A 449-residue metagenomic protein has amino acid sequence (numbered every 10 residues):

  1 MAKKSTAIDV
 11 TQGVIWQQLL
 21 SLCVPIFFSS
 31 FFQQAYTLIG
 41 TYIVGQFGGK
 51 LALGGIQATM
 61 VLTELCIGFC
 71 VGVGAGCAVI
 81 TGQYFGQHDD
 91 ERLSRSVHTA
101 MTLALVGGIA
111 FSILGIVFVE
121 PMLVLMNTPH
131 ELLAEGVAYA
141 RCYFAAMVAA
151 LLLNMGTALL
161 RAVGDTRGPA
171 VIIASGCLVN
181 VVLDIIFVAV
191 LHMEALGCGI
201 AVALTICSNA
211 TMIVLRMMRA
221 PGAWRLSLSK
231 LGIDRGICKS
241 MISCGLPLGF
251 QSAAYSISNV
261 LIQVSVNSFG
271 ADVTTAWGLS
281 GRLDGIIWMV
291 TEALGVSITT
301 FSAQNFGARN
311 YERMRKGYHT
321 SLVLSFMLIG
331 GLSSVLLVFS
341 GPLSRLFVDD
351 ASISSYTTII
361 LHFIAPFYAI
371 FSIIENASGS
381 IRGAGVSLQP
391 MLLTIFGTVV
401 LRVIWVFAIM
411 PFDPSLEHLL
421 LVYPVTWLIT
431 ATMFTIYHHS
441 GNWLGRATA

Functional and structural regions predicted by a protein language model:
M1-C23, T81-V148, V190-L246, S302-F367 (+1 more regions): Short alpha-helical transmembrane segments in multi-pass integral membrane proteins
V10-F47, V61-G76, I80, L105-S112 (+4 more regions): N-terminal transmembrane alpha-helices
S21-G40, C142, L153, G176 (+4 more regions): Transmembrane helical elements of multi-pass membrane transporters/channels
A35-G54, L123-H130, I186-M193, A253-R282 (+4 more regions): Helix-terminus/linker motif at the lipid-water interface of multi-pass membrane proteins
G48-V61, G136, A140, G199 (+3 more regions): Small-residue hotspots at the loop-to-helix junctions and early N-terminal turns of transmembrane alpha-helices
L53-I113, V117, A150-P169, A276-S340 (+2 more regions): Small-residue-rich hydrophobic transmembrane alpha-helices
L65-G68, N180-D184, A210-V214, I286-M289 (+3 more regions): Hydrophobic transmembrane alpha-helices of multi-pass small-molecule transporters
G74, Y143-R161, P169-C177, C198-I213 (+4 more regions): Short runs within selected transmembrane alpha-helices of multi-pass transporters and secretion channels
